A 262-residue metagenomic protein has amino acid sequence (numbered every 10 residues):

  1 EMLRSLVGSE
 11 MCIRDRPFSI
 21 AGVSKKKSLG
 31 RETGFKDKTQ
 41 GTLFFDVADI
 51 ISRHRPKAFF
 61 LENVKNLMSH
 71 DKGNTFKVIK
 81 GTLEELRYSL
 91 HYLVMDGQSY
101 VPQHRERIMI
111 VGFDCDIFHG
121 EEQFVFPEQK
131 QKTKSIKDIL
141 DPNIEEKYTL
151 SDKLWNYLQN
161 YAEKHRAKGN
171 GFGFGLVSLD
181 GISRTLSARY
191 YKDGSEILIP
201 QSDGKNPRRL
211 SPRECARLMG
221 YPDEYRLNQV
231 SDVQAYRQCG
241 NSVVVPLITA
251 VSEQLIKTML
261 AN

Functional and structural regions predicted by a protein language model:
E1-S9, I13: Single conserved hydrophobic/aromatic residue that forms the stacking wall/gate of nucleotide- or nucleobase-binding
S9, F18-S19: Conserved SGNH/GDSL esterase-like catalytic core that processes O-acyl groups on lipids and polysaccharides
I13-D15, G22, Y190, P222: Short, small-residue-rich loop/turn micro-motifs
R14, P56, P102, P222 (+1 more regions): Proline-centered helix-kink/hinge sites
R14, S24, D114, S242-V244: Gly/Ser/Thr-rich beta-alpha loop segments that engage phosphate groups in nucleotides
S19-T185, R189: Class I S-adenosyl-L-methionine
L150-N262: C-terminal target-recognition/interaction regions appended to catalytic cores
